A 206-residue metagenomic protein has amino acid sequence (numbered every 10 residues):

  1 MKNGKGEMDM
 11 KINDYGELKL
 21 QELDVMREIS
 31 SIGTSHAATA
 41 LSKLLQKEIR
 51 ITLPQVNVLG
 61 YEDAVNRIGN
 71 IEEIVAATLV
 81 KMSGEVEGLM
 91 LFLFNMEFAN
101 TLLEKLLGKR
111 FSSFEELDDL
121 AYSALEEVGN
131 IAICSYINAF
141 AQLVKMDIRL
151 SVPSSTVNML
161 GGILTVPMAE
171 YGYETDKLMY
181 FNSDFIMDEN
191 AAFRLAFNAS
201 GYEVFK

Functional and structural regions predicted by a protein language model:
M1-D9: Short, Lys/Arg-enriched N-terminal segments with co-localized hydrophobic residues within the first ~10-30 amino acids
D9-K206: Composition-driven recognition of glycine/serine/threonine/acidic- and proline-rich low-complexity segments and repeats
